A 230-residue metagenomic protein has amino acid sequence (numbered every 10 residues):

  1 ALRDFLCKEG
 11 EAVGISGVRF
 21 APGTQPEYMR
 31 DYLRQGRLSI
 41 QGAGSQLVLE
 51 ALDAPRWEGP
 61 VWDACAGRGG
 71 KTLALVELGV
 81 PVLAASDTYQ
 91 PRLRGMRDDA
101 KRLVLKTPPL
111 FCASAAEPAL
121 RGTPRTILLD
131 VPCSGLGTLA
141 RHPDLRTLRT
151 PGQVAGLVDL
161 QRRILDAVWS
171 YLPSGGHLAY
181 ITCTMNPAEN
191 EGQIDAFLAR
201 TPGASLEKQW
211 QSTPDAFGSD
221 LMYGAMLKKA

Functional and structural regions predicted by a protein language model:
A1-A230: S-adenosylmethionine
